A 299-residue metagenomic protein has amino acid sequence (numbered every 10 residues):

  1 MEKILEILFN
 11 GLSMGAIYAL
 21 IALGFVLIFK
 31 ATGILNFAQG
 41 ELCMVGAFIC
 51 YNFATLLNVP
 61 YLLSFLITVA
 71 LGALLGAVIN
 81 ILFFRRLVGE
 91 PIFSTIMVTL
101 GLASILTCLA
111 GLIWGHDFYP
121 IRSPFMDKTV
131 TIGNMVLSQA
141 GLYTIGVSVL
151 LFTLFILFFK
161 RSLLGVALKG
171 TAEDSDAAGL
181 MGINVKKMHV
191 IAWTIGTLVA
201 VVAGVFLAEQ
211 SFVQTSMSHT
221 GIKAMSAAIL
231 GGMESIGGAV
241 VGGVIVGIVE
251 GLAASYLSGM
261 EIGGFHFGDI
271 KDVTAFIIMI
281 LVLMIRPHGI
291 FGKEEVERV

Functional and structural regions predicted by a protein language model:
M1-I21, I49, P60-S64, E90-T95 (+4 more regions): Membrane-interfacial amphipathic/re-entrant helices at transmembrane-helix boundaries
E2-I17, F158-L163, H189-L230, G251-G268: Inter-helical junctions in multi-pass inner-membrane proteins, predominant in energy-converting antiporter-like
F9, A31-V78, L82, Y256-F265: Membrane-embedded helix boundary and interhelical linker motif in transport proteins
M14, V136-S216, I236-G242: Helix-loop-helix "hairpin" substructures at the membrane interface of multi-pass membrane proteins
A16, L27-A47, Y61, G89-S94 (+5 more regions): Short, non-helical or kinked segments that cap or interrupt transmembrane helices
Y18-A22, L42, G46-C50, S64 (+15 more regions): Alpha-helical transmembrane segments in multi-pass membrane proteins
F25, N58-L102, L109, V241-V246 (+2 more regions): Alpha-helical transmembrane segments within multi-pass membrane transporters and channels
R86-R161, M188, F212, L252-T274 (+2 more regions): Transmembrane helix-bundle core of multi-pass membrane transporters and related energy-transducing complexes
